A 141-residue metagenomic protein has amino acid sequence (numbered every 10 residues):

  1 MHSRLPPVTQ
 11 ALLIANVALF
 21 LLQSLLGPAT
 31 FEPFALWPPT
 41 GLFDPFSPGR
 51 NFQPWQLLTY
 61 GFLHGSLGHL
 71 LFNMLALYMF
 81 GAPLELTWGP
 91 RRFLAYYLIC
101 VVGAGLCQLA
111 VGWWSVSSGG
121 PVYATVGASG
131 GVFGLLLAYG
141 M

Functional and structural regions predicted by a protein language model:
M1-H2: Cytosolic juxtamembrane amphipathic/interface segments immediately preceding and feeding into a transmembrane helix
L5-V126: N-terminal TM1-TM2 helical hairpin plus the immediately adjacent luminal interfacial "cap"
P121-M141: Membrane-interface micro-motifs in multi-pass membrane enzymes
